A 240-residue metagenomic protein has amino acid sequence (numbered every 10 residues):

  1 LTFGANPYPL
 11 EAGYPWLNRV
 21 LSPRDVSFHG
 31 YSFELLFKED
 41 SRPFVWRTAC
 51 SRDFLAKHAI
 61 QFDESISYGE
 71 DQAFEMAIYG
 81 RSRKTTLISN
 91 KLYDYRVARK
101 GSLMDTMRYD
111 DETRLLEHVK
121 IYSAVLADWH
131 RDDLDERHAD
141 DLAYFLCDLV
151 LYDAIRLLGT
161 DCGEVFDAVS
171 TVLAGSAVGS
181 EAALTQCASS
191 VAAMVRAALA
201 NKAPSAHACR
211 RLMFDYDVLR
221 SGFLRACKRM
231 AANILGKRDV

Functional and structural regions predicted by a protein language model:
L1-T113, V119, D133, Y152: Donor-binding/catalytic cores of nucleotide-activated saccharide and glycerol-phosphate transferases/polymerases
H58, R137-H138, S176: Residue-level recognition of alpha-helix termini/interfacial anchor residues
Q72, H138-F145: Alpha-helical scaffolds flanking conserved acidic
L116-D141: C-terminal, non-catalytic tails of nucleotide-sugar-dependent glycosyltransferases
W129-D133, R156-D161: Secondary-structure edge/capping motif, primarily at the C-terminal ends of alpha-helices and the immediately following
A143-D153: Amphipathic alpha-helical repeat scaffolds of TPR domains
G159-V240: Membrane-interface aromatic/basic loop that binds lipid-linked glycans or pyrophosphate carriers, typified by
